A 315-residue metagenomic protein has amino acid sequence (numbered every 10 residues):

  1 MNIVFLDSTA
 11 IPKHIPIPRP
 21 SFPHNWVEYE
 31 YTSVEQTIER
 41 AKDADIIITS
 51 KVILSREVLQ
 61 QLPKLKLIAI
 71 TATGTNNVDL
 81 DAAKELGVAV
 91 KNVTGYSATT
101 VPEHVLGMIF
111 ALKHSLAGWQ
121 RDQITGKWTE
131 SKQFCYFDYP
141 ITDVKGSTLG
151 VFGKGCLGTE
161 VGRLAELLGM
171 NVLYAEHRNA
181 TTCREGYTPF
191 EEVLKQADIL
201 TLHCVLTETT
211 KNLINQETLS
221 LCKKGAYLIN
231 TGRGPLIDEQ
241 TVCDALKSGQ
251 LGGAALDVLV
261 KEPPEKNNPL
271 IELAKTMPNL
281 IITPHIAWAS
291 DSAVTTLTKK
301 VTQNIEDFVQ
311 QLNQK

Functional and structural regions predicted by a protein language model:
M1-A44: N-terminal glycine-/charge-rich "phosphate-binding" loop or analogous flexible N-terminal tail
E30, T71-A72, V88-T99, E176 (+1 more regions): Short beta->alpha connector loops at strand-helix junctions that form conserved, small/polar/Pro-enriched
L54-L59, R178-P269: Rossmann-like adenosine-cofactor binding region
L86, T94-T148: Phosphate-binding beta-alpha-beta segment of Rossmann-like dinucleotide-binding domains, i.e., the NAD(P)
K154-G155: Glycine-rich Rossmann-fold phosphate-binding loop(s) that bind the pyrophosphate of adenine dinucleotide cofactors
G158-T159: N-terminal Rossmann-fold NAD(P) dinucleotide-binding loop
T231-K315: Rossmann-like dinucleotide-binding domain for NAD(H)/NADP(H)
